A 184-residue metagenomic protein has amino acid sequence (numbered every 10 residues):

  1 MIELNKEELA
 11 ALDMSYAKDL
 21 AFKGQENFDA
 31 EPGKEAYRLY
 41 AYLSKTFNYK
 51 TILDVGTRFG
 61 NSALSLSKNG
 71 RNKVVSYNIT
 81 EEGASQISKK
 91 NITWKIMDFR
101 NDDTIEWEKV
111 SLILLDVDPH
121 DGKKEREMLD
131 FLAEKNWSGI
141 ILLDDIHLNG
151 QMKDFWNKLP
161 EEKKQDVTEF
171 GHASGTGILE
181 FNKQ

Functional and structural regions predicted by a protein language model:
M1-L114, D118-Q184: A short alpha-helical cap/connector motif
